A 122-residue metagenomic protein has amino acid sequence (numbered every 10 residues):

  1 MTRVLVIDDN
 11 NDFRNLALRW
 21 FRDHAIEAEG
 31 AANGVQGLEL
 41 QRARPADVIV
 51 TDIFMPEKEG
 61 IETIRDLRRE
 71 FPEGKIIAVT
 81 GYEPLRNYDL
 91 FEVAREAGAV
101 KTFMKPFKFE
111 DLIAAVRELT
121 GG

Functional and structural regions predicted by a protein language model:
N11-E29, A97: Two-component/phosphorelay signaling modules centered on CheY-like receiver
A32-Q36, E59-T63: Acidic catalytic/metal-coordinating carboxylates
R42-R44, L67-G74, A97: Conserved phosphotransfer cores of two-component systems
D52: Active-site residues of response regulator receiver
M55: Receiver (REC) domain active-site loop signature in two-component systems and cognate sites in sensor histidine kinases
E62, E83-F103: Alpha4 helix (beta4-alpha4-beta5 surface) of REC/receiver domains from two-component response regulators
V79-G81: Hydrophobic/aromatic residues positioned on beta-strands within the core alpha/beta folds
M104-R117: C-terminal output helix
